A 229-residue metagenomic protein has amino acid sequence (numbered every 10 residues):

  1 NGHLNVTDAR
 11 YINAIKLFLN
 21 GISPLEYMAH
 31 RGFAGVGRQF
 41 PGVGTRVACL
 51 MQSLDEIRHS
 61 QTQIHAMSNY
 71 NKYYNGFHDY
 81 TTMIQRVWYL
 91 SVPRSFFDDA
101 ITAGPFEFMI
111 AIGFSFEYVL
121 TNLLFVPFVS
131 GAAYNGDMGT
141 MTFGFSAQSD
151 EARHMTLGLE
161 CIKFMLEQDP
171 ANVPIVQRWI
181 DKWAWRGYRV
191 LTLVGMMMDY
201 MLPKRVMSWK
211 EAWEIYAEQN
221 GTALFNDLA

Functional and structural regions predicted by a protein language model:
N1-F18, D79-S115, A133-Y134, W183-K204: Acidic/His metal-coordination segments adjacent to aromatic residues that form catalytic metal sites in metalloenzymes
R10-S91: Long, hydrophobic, well-ordered secondary-structure blocks that form the structural core and pocket-lining surfaces
L19, C49, I110, G144 (+2 more regions): Hydrophobic packing residues in well-ordered alpha-helices of helical domains and bundles
S23-E26, G104-F128, E151, W183-V194 (+2 more regions): Extended alpha-helical coiled-coil scaffold domains characteristic of the BAR superfamily
L25-G32, H59, V92, L120-P127 (+2 more regions): Amphipathic, well-ordered alpha-helical segments in soluble domains
G35-V47, N69-Y74, A100-G104, V126-S146 (+2 more regions): Inter-helical turn/loop segments and adjacent helix faces that build the functional surface of alpha-helical bundle
M51-N69, S146-F164, K182-R189: Alpha-helical scaffold segments in carbohydrate-active enzymes
A171-A229: Extended, helix-rich structural scaffolds rather than catalytic motifs
